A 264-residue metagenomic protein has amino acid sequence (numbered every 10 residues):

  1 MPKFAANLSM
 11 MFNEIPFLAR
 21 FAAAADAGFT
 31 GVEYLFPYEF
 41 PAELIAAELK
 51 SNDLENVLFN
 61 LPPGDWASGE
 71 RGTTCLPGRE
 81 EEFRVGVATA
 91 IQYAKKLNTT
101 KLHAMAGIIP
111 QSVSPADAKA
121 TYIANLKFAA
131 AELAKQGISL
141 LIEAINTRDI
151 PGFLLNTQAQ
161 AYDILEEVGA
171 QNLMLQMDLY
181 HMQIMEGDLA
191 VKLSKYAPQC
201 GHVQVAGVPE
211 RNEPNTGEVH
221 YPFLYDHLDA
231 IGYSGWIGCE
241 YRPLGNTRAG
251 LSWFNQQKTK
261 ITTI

Functional and structural regions predicted by a protein language model:
M1-G28, Y38, T89-Q92, N98-T100 (+2 more regions): Histidine-acidic metal/acid-base catalytic patches
N7-L8, G31-E33, L76-G78, V113-D117 (+3 more regions): Short, contiguous strand/loop micro-motifs
I15, T30-A120, P243: Structural motif corresponding to the early beta-alpha repeats
A25, K50, K95, A130 (+2 more regions): Anion (oxyanion) recognition and catalysis
F29, L54, I138, Y233: Short phosphate-binding/catalytic loops that engage adenosine nucleotides
N56-L58, H103, I142, M177 (+1 more regions): Hydrophobic residues in well-ordered beta-strands that form the structural core
G64, T147, M182: Active-site loop signature of alpha/beta-hydrolase-fold enzymes
T73-M174: Active-site acidic/histidine proton-transfer and metal-coordination neighborhood in alpha/beta enzyme cores
